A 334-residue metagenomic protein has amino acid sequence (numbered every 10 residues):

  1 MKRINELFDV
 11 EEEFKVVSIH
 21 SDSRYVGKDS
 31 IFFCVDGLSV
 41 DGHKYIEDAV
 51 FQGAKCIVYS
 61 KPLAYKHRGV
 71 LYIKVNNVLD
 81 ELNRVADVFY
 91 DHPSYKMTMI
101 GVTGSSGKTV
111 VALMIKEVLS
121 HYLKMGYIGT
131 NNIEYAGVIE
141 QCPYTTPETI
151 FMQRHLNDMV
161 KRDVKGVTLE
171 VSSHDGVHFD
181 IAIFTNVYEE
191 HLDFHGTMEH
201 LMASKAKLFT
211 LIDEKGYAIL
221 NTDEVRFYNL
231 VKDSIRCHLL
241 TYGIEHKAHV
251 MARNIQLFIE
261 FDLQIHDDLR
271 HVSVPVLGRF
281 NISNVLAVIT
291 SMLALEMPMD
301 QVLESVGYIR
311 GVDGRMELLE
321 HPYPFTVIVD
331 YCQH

Functional and structural regions predicted by a protein language model:
M1-R84, V88, L277, M297-P298: N-terminal leader/targeting and accessory segments in enzymes
E13-F14, H195-M202, A206, G216 (+1 more regions): Adenine nucleotide phosphate-binding catalytic loops in nucleotide-utilizing enzymes
V16-S21, G53-S60, T168-E170, Y217-N221 (+1 more regions): Short, hydrophobic beta-strand segments that form beta-sheet elements in well-ordered domains
S18, G137-Q141, V274: Short acidic, glycine/proline-rich loop/turn micro-motifs
I31-C34, V58, T168-E170, I183 (+1 more regions): Structural motif
G37, E189, G311: Short, conserved catalytic or interaction motifs in soluble domains
K61-L63, T130-N131, V187, I244: Short, ordered loop/turn segments at secondary-structure junctions
D80-T222, R226-R236, I265, L286 (+1 more regions): Phosphate-binding loop of NTP-binding sites
